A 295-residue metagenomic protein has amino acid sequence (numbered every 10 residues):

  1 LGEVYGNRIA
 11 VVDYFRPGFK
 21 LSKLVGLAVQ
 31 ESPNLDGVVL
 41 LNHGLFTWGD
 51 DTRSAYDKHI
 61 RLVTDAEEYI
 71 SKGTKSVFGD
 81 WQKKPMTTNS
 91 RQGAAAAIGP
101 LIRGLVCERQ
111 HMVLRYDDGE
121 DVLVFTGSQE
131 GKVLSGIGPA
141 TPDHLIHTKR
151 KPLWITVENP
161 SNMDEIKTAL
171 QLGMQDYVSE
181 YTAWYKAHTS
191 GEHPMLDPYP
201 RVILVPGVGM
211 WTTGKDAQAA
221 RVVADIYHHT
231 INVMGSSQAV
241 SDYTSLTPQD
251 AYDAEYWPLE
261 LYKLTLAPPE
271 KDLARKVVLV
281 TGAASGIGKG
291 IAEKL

Functional and structural regions predicted by a protein language model:
L1-V278, A283, G290, K294: Glycine-rich flexible loops
